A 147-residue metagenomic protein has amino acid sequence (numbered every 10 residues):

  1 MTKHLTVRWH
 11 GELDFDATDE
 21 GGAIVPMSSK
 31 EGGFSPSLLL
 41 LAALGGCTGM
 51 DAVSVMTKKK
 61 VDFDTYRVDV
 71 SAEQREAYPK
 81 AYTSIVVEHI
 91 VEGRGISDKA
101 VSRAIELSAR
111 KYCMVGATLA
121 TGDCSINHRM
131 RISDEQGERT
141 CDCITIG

Functional and structural regions predicted by a protein language model:
M1-A42, V53-G147: Extended beta-strand/beta-hairpin segments
